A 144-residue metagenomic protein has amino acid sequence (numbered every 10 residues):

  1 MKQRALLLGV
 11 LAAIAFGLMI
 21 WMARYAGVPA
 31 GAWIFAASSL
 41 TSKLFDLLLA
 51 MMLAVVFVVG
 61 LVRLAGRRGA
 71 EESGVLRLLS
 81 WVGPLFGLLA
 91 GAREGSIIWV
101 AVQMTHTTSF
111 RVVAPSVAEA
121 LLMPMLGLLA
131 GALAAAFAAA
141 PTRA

Functional and structural regions predicted by a protein language model:
M1-A144: Hydrophobic alpha-helical transmembrane segments of small proteolipidic membrane proteins, enriched in energy-coupled
